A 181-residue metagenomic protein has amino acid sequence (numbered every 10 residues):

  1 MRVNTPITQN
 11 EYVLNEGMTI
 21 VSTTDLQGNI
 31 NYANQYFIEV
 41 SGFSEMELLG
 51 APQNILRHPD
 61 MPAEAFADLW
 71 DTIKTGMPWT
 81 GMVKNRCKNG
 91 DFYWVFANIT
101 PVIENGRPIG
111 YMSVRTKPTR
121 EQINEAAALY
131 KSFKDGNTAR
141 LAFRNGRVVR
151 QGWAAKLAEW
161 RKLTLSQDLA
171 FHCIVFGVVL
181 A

Functional and structural regions predicted by a protein language model:
M1-A181: N-terminal membrane-sensor/transducer module of prokaryotic signaling receptors
